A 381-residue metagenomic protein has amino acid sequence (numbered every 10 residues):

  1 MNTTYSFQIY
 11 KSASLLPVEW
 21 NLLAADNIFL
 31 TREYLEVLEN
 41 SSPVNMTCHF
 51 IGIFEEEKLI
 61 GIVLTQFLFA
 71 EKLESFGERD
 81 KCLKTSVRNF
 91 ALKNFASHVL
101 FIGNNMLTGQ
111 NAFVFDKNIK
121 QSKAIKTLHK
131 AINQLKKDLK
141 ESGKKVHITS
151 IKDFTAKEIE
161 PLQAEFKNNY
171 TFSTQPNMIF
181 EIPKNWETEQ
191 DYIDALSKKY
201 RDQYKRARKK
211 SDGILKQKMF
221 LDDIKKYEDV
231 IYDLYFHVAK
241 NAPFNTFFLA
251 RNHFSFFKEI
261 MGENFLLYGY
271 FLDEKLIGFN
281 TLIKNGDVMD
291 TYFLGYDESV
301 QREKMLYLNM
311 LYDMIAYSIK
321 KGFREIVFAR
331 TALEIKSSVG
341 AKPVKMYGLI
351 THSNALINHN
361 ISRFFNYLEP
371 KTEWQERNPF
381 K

Functional and structural regions predicted by a protein language model:
N2-T4, F67-L68, Q110, F154-T155 (+3 more regions): Active-site/acyl-donor-binding loops of N-acyltransferases
T3-C82, H147-R302: A conserved beta-strand-loop-helix scaffold within acyl/acetyltransferase catalytic domains
L38-S41, C82-K84, L92-H98, F180-K184 (+8 more regions): Short C-terminal domain-edge/linker segments immediately following a structured domain
T47-C48, A70-N168, V288-G348: Acyl-donor binding region in acyl/amide transferases
K123, T127, D191, K199-D202 (+14 more regions): Generic recognition of stable, solvent-exposed alpha-helical segments in well-folded globular domains
